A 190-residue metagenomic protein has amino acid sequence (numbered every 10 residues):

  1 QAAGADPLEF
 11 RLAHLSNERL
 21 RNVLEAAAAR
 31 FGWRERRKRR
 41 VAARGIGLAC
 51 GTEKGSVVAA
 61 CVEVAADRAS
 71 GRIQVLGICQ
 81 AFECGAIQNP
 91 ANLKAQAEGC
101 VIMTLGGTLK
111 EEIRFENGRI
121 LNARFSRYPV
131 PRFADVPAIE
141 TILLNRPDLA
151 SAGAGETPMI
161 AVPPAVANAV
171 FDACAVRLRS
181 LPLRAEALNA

Functional and structural regions predicted by a protein language model:
Q1-A190: Cofactor-binding beta-sheet edge motifs in enzyme active sites
